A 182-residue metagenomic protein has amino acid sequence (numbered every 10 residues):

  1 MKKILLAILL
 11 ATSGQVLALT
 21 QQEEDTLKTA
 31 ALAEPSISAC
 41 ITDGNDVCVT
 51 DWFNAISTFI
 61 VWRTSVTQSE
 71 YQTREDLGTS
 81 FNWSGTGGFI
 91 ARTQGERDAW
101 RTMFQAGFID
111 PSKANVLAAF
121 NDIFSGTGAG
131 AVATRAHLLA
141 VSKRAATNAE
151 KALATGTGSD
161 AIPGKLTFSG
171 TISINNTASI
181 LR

Functional and structural regions predicted by a protein language model:
M1-A7: Sec-dependent signal peptide recognition, specifically the positively charged N-region followed immediately by
L19-R182: A preference for well-ordered globular domain cores that mediate specific macromolecular interactions or catalysis
